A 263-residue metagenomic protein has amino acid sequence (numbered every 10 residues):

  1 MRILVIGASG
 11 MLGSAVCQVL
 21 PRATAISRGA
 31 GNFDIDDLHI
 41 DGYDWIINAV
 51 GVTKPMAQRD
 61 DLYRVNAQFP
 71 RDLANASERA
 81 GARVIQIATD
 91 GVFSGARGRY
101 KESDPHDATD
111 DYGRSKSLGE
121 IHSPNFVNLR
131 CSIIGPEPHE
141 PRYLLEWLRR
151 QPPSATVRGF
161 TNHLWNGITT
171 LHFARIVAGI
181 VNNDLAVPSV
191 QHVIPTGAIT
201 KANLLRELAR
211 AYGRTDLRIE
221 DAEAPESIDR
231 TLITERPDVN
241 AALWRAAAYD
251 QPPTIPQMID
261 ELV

Functional and structural regions predicted by a protein language model:
M1-L20: N-terminal Rossmann NAD(P)H-binding glycine-rich loop of SDR-like oxidoreductase domains
I6, I46-V50, V84-D90, L129-C131: SDR active-site strand-loop-helix element
D34-D72, A76-E78: NAD(P)H-binding glycine-rich loop region in Rossmannoid oxidoreductase-like domains and their noncatalytic homologs
D72-T109: Conserved Rossmann-fold NAD(P)-dependent oxidoreductase catalytic core, especially the SDR/UDP-sugar
Y112-K116, R130: Active-site YXXXK catalytic motif of short-chain dehydrogenase/reductase
I121-W165, L171-H172, A178-G179: NAD(P)-dependent short-chain dehydrogenase/reductase
T170, A198-R206, D221-V263: Conserved C-terminal active-site "lid" loop/helix of NAD(P)H-dependent oxidoreductases that clamps the redox cofactor
A174-G179, N183-R230: Mid/C-terminal beta-alpha module of Rossmann-like enzyme folds, strongest in SDR-family dehydrogenases/epimerases
